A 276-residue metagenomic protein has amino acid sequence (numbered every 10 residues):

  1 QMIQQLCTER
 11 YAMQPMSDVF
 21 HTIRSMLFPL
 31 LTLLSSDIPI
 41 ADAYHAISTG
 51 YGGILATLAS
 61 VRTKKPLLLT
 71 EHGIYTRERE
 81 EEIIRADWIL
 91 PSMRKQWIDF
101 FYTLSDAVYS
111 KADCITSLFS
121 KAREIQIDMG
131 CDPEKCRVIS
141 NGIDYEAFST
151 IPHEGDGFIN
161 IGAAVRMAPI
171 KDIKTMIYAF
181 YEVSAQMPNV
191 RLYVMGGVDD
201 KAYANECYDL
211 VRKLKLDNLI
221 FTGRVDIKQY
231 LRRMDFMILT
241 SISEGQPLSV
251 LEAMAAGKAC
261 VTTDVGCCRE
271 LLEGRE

Functional and structural regions predicted by a protein language model:
L31-I40, Y75, M93-I115: Membrane-proximal helix-turn-helix segments that form the acceptor-binding/catalytic region of lipid-linked
K121, G142: Carbohydrate-associated surface elements
P152-E182, Y193: Conserved donor-binding/catalytic core segment of Leloir-type glycosyltransferases
R191-E206: Glycosyltransferase donor-sugar binding loop
A204-R224: Nucleotide-activated donor-binding/catalytic signature segment of Leloir-type glycosyltransferases, i.e., the conserved
I242: Aromatic "clamp/platform" in nucleotide-sugar-dependent glycosyltransferases that forms part of the donor/acceptor
A259-T262: Short hydrophobic beta-strand element within catalytic cores of glycosyltransferases and related nucleotide-activated
D264-R275: Short acidic/histidine- and often glycine-rich active-site loop of Leloir-type glycosyltransferases that engages
